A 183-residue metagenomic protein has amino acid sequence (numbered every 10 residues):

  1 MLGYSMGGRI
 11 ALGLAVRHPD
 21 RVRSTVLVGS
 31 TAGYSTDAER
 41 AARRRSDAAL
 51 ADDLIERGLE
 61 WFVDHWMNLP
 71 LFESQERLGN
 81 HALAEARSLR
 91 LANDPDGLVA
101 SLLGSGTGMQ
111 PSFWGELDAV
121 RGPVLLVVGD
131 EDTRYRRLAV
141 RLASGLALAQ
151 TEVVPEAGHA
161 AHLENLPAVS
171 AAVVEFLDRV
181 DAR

Functional and structural regions predicted by a protein language model:
M1-G3, V28: Short beta-strand immediately N-terminal to the catalytic nucleophile in serine-hydrolase-like folds
G3, G7, A11: Gly/Ala-rich beta-loop-alpha elbow adjacent to hydrolase catalytic centers
G13-R17, R23-I55: Flexible "cap/lid" loop of the alpha/beta hydrolase fold
V16-D20, V140-S144, A171, E175: Short, well-ordered alpha-helices that flank and scaffold nucleotide-derived cofactor binding pockets
A48-L54, H65-R77, E85-L89, S101-G108: Helix-loop "lid/cap" segments that line or gate small-molecule binding pockets
L54, R90, R134, G158-E164: Glycosyltransferase donor-binding loop in the core domain
L89-R141: Conserved serine/cysteine hydrolase catalytic core
L148-R183: Catalytic active-site module of serine/aspartate enzymes centered on a nucleophile-bearing elbow/loop
